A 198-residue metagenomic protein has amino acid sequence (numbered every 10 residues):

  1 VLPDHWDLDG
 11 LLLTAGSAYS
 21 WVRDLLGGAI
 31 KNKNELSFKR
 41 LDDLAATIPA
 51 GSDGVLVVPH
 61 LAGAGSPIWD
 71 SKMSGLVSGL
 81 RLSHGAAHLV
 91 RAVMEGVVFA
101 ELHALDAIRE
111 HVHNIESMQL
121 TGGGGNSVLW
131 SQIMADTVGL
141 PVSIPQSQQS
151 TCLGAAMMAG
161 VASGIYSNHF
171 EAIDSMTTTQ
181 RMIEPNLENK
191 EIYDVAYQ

Functional and structural regions predicted by a protein language model:
V1-Q198: Glycine/Thr-rich phosphate-binding loops that ligate phosphate moieties of nucleotide and other phosphorylated ligands
